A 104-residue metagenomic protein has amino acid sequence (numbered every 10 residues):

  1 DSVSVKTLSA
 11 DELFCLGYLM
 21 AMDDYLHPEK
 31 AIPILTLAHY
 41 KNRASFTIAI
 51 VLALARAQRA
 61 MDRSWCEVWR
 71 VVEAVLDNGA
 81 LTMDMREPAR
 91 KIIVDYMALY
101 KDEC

Functional and structural regions predicted by a protein language model:
D1-S4, P28-Y40, S64-A80: Alpha-helical repeat scaffolds
T7-D23, S45-A60, D84-E103: Amphipathic alpha-helical repeat scaffolds of TPR domains
